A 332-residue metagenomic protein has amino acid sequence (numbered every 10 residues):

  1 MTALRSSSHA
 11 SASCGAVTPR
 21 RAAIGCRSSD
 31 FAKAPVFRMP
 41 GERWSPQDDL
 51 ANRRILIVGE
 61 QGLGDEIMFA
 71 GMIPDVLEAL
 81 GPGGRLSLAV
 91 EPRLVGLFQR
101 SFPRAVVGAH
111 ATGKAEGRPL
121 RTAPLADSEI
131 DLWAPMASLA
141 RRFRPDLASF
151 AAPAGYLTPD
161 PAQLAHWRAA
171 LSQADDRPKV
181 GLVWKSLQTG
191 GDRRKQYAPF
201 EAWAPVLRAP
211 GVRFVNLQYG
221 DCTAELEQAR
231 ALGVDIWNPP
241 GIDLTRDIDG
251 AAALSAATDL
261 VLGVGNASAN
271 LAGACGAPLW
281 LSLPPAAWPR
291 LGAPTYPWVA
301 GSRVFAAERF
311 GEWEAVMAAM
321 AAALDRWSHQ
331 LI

Functional and structural regions predicted by a protein language model:
M1-I332: Catalytic machinery of carbohydrate-active enzymes, primarily nucleotide-sugar-dependent glycosyltransferases
